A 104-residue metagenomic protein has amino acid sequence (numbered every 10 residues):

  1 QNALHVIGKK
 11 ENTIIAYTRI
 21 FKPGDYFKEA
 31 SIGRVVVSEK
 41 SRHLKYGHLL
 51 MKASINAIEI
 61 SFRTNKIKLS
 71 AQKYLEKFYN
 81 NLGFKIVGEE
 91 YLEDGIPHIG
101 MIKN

Functional and structural regions predicted by a protein language model:
Q1-H5: Short secondary-structure junction/hinge motifs that connect adjacent elements
I7, T13-K22, E29-S31, V36: Conserved beta-strand in the GNAT
P23-I32, R42, S61-N65, G95-H98: A conserved beta-turn-beta hairpin within the catalytic core of GNAT-like acetyltransferases that forms part
V37, H43-N56: Conserved acetyl-CoA-binding loop-helix of GNAT-fold acetyltransferases
S38, Q72: Residue-level recognition of the GNAT/N-acetyltransferase active site
L50, L75-F78: Conserved short alpha-helix immediately C-terminal to the canonical SAM/SAH-binding motif I of Rossmann-like
M51, I58-A71: Conserved GNAT acetyl-CoA-binding A-motif
K68-S70, N80, K85-G100: Conserved catalytic-core motifs of GNAT/GCN5-like acyltransferases
